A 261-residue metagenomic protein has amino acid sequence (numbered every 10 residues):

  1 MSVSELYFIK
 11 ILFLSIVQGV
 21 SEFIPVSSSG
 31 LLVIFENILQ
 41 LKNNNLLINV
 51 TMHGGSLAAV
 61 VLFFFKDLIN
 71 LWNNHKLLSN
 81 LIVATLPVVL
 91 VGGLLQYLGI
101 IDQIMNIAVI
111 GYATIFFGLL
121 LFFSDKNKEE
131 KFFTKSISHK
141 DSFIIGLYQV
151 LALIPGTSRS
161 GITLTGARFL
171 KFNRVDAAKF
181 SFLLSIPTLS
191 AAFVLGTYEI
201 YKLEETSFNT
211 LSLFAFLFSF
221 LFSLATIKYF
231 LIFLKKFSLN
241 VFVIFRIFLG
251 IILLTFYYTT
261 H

Functional and structural regions predicted by a protein language model:
M1-H261: Multi-pass membrane proteins that catalyze or facilitate reactions on polyprenyl-/lipid-phosphate substrates and their
